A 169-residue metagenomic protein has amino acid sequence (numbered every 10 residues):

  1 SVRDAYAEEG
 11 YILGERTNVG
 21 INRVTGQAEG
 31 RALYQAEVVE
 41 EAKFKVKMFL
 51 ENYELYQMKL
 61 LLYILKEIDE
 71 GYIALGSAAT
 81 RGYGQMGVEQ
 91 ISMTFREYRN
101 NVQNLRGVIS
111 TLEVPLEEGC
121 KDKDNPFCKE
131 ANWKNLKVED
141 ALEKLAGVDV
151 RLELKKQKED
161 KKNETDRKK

Functional and structural regions predicted by a protein language model:
S1-K169: Small/polar/charged residue-enriched interaction surfaces, especially the RNA/DNA-contacting tracks of RNP/CRISPR
